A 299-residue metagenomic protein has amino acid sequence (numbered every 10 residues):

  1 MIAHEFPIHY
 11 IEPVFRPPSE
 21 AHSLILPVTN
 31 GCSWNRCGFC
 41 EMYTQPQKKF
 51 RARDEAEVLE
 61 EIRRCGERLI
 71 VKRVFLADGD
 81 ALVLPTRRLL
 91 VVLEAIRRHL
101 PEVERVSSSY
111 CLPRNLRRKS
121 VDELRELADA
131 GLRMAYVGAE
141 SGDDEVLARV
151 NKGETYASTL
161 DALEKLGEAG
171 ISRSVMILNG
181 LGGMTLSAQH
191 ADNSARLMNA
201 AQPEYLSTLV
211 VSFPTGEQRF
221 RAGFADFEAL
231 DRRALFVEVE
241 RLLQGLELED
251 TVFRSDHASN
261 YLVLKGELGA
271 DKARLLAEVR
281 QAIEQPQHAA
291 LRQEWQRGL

Functional and structural regions predicted by a protein language model:
M1-E20, R196-L299: Auxiliary Fe-S-binding modules of radical SAM enzymes
E12-E57: Canonical Radical SAM [4Fe-4S] cluster-binding loop centered on the CxxxCxxC motif and its immediate flanking residues
L24-L26, V74, R105-S109, A135-V137 (+3 more regions): Hydrophobic faces of well-ordered beta-strands that scaffold small-molecule active sites in alpha/beta enzyme cores
C32, C40, V58, L76 (+4 more regions): Conserved, mostly hydrophobic/aromatic
K48, D144-R149, E217-Q218, L262-L264: A short acidic, helix-capping loop that chelates divalent metal ions and anchors anionic groups
C65-E168, E247: Conserved SAM/AdoMet-binding glycine-rich loop
R114, G142-V146, L166-H190, L209-G216 (+1 more regions): Conserved strand-turn element in the central/C-terminal portion of the radical SAM core barrel that lines
K119-E123, G182-A200: Catalytic cores of alpha/beta
